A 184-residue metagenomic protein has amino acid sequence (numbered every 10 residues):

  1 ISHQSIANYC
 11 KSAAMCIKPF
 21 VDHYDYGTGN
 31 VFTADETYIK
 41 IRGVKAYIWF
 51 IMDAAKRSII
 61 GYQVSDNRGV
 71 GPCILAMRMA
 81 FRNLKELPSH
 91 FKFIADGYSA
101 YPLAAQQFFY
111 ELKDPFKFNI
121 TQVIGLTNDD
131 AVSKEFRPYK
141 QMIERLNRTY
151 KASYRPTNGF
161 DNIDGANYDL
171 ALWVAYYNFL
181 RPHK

Functional and structural regions predicted by a protein language model:
S5-G27: Short, basic alpha-helical nucleic acid-contact segments in DNA-binding proteins and DNA transaction factors
K11-S12, Y62-E86: Active-site beta-loop-alpha junctions of metal-dependent nucleic acid enzymes, especially the RNase H-like/DDE
G27-R42, F50-M52: Two-metal-ion RNase H-like nuclease active-site motif
I41-Y47, A54, S58, I143: Short, flexible loop/turn motifs enriched in small residues
P88-L103, V123-L126: Acidic/histidine-rich, metal-coordinating catalytic segments
G97, F109-P138, M142: Conserved beta-strand -> loop -> alpha-helix junction used to position metal-binding or nucleic-acid-contacting
S133-H183: Charged alpha-helix within mobile-element recombinases
